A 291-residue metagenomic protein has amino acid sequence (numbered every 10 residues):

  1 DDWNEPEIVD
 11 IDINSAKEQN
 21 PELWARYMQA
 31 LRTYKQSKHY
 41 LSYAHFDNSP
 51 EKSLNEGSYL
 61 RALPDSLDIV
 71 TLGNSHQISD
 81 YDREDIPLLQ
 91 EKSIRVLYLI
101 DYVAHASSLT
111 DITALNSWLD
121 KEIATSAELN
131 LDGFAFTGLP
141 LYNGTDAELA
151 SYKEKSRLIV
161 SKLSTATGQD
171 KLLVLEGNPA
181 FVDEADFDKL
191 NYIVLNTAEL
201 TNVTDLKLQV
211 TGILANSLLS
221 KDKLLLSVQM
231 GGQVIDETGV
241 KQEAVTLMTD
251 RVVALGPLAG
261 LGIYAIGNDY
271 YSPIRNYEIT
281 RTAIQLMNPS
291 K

Functional and structural regions predicted by a protein language model:
D1-T33: Bacterial Sec-dependent N-terminal signal peptides
P6-D10, L31-Y34, P50, T125 (+3 more regions): Residue-level detector of solvent-exposed, low-hydrophobicity positions
A25-R32, N116, D120, Y277-I284: Generic detector of well-ordered alpha-helical segments enriched in charged/polar residues, highlighting helical
S37-I213, L218-E237, L258, P273-I274: Chitinase-like catalytic core of GlcNAc-active glycosidases
D222-K291: Substrate-binding cleft of secreted/luminal carbohydrate-active enzymes
